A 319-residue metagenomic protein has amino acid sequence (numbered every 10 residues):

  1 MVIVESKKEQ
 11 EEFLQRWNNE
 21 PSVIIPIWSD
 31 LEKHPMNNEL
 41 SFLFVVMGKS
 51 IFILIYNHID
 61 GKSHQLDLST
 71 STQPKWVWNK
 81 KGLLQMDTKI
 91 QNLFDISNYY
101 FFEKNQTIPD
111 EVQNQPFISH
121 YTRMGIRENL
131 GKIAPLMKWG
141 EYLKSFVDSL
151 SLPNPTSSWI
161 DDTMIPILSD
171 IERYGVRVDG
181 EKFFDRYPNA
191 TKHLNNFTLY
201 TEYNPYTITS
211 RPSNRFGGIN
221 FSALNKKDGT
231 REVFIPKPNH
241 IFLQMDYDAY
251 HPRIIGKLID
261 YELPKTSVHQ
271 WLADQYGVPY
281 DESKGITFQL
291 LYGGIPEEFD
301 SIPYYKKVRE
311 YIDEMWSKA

Functional and structural regions predicted by a protein language model:
V2-I3, S29-L40, M47-K49, Y56-G61 (+1 more regions): Acidic, glycine-rich two-metal-ion catalytic cores of nucleic acid-processing enzymes
V2-K7, N18-S151, A249: Conserved DEDDh/DEDDy metal-dependent 3′-5′ exonuclease domain
S6-S22, L68, K226-I241: A short acidic-Thr-Gly-centered motif at the start of a beta-strand
Q85-P153, M164-Y174, N225-A319: Helical catalytic core of nucleic-acid polymerases
I160-L168, E181, R186: Acidic two-metal-ion nuclease catalytic site recognized across multiple nuclease folds, prominently DnaQ/RNase D-T
I160-M164, F197, S210, T287: Short intrinsically disordered, low-complexity coil segments enriched in acidic
